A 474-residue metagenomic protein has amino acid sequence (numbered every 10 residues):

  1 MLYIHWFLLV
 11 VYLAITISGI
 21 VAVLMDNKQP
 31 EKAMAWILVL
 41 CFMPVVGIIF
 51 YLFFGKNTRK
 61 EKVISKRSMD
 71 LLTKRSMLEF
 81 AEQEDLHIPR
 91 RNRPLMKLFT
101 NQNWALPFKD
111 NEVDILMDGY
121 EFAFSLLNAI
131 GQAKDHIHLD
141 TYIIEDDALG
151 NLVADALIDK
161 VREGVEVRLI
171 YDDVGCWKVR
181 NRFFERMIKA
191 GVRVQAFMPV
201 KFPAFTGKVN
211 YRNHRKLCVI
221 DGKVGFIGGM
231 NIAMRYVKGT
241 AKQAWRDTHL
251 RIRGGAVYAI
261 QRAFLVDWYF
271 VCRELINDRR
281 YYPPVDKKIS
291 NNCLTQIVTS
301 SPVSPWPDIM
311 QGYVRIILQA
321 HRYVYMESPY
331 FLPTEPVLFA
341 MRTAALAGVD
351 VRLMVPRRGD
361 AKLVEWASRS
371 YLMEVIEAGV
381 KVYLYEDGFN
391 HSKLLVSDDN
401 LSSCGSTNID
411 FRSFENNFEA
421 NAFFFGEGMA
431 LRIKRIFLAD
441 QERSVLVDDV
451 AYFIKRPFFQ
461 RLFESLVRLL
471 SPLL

Functional and structural regions predicted by a protein language model:
M1-Q311, R315, Q319, G359 (+6 more regions): N-terminal localization/anchoring segments of enzymes in phospholipid and broader phosphate metabolism
A320-R322, Y330-R352, P356-R357, A361: Helical hairpin unit composed of two closely spaced alpha helices linked by a short loop
Y323, A340-A347, E374, A378-K381 (+1 more regions): Short hydrophobic alpha-helical module
E335-L338, E365-A367, S397-N400, E415: Histidine/acidic-residue-rich catalytic or RNA/ligand-binding cores of hydrolases and nuclease-related proteins
V382-E386: Active-site donor-binding acidic/aromatic loop of nucleotide-activated sugar and phosphosugar transferases involved
K393: Catalytic-core elements of nucleic-acid end-processing and repair enzymes
